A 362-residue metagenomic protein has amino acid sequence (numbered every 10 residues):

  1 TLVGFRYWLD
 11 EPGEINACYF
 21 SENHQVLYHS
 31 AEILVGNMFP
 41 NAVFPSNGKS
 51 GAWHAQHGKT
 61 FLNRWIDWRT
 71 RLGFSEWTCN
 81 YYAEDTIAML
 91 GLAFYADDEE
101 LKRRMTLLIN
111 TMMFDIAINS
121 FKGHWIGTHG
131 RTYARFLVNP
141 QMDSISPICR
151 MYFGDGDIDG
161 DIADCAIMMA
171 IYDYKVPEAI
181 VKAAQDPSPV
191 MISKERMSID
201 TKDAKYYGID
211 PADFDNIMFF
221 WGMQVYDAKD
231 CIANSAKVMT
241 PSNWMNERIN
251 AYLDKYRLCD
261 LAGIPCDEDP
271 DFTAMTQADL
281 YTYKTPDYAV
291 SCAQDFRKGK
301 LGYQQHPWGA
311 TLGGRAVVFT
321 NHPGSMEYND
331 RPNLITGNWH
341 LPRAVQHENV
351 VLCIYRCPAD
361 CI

Functional and structural regions predicted by a protein language model:
T1, Y28-N47, T86-D98: Well-ordered alpha-helical scaffold segments within catalytic/enzyme domains
T1-L27, A31, N37, K49-L62 (+1 more regions): Ser/Thr/Asn(+Pro)-rich, low-complexity disordered segments
T1-Y19, G58-Y82, A117-A134: Glycine- and aromatic-rich loop/turn segments at beta-sheet edges
Y19-H24, P40-H57, L72-Y82, A96-E100: Alpha-helix boundary/capping segments in eukaryotic regulatory proteins
V35, W68-R69, F74-N119: Conserved catalytic-core segments centered on acid/base and nucleophilic motifs
G36-F44, G51, A55, V138-R150: N-terminal hydrophobic signal/anchor transmembrane helix of membrane proteins
A88-G91, I116-N119, W125, L137 (+4 more regions): A short acidic (Asp/Glu
E99-Y174: Extended amphipathic alpha-helical segments with heptad-repeat/coiled-coil character used for oligomerization, fusion
